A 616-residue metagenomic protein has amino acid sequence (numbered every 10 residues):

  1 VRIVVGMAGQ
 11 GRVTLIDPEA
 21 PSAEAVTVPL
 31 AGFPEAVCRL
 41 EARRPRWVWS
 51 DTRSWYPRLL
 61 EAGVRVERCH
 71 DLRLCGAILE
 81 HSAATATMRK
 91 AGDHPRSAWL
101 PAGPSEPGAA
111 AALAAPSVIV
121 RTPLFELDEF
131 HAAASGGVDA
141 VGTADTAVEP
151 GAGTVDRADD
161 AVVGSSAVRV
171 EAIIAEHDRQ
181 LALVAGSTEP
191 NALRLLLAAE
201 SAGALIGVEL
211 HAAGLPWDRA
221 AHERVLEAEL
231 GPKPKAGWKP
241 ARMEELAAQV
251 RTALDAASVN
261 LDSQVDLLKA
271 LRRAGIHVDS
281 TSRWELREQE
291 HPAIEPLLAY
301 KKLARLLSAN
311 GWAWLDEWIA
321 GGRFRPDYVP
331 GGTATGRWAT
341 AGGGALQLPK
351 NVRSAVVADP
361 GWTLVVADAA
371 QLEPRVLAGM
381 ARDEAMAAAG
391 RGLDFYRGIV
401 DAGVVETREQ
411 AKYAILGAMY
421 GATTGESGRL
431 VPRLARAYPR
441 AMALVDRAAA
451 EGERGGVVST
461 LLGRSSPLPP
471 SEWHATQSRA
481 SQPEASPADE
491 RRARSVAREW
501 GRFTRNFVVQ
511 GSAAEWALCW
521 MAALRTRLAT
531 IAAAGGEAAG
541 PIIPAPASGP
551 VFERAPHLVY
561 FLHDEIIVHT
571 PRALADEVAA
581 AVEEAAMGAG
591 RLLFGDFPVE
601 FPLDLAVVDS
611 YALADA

Functional and structural regions predicted by a protein language model:
V1-R12, I16-D17, L124-F125, E129-F130 (+10 more regions): Conserved "right-hand" nucleotidyltransferase catalytic core of DNA-directed polymerases
R2-S187: Conserved DEDDh/DEDDy metal-dependent 3′-5′ exonuclease domain
V4-Q10, A369-V376: Short acidic, Gly/Ser-rich segments with clustered Asp/Glu that frequently serve as metal-coordination loops in enzyme
W49-T52, E229-N260, A437-Y438, M442-D446 (+1 more regions): Polymerase palm active-site segment centered on the conserved acidic dipeptide of motif C
R53-V64, R73-A84, L267-G275, A370-A385: Short active-site loop/helix that positions an aromatic residue
C69-H70, L364-D368, L603: Short hydrophobic beta-strand that contains or immediately precedes a catalytic carboxylate
A212, D401-F561, E600, L605-A616: Conserved catalytic core of nucleic-acid polymerases
V568-R572: Short beta-strand-to-loop capping motifs
